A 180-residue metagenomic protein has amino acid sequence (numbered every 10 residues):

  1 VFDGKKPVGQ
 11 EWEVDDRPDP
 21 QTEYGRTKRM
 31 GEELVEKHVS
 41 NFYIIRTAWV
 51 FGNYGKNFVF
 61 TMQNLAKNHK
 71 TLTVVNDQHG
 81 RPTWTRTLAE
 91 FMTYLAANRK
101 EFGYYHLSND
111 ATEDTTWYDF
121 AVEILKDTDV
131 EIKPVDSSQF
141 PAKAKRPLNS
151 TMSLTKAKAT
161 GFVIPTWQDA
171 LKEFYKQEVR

Functional and structural regions predicted by a protein language model:
V1-I45: Catalytic helix-loop patch of NAD(P)-dependent Rossmann-fold dehydrogenases
V8, E33, F42, W84-T87 (+5 more regions): Catalytic phosphate/metal-binding cores of nucleic-acid and nucleotide-processing enzymes, i.e., regions that mediate
T22, G80-T83, T115, M152 (+1 more regions): Residue-level signal for the nucleotide or nucleotide-sugar donor/cofactor binding architecture
E33-G80, T87: NAD(P)-dependent short-chain dehydrogenase/reductase
Q63-L72, P82-D110: Alpha-helical substrate-binding/gating segment
F91, N98-A142, L148-N149: Mid/C-terminal beta-alpha module of Rossmann-like enzyme folds, strongest in SDR-family dehydrogenases/epimerases
M92-A96, A121-I124, L154, L171-Y175: Hydrophobic "lid"/C-terminal helical patch of Rossmann-like NAD(P)-dependent dehydrogenase/epimerase domains
V130, K145-R180: C-terminal amphipathic/interface module of NAD(P)-dependent oxidoreductases and related NAD-binding regulators
